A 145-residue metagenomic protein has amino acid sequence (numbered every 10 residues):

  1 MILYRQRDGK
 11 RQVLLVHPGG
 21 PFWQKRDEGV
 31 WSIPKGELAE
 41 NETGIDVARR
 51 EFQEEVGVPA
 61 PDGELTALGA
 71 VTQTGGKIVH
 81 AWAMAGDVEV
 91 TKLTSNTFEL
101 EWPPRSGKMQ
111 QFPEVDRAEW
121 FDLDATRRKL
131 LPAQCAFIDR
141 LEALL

Functional and structural regions predicted by a protein language model:
M1-I33, W82: N-terminal strand-loop-strand
R7-K10, G20-W23, A39-E40, G75-G76 (+1 more regions): Short, charged/polar surface micro-motifs in flexible loops or helix N-caps
K25, N41, K129: Residues that scaffold the ATP/ADP-binding catalytic core of kinase and kinase-like folds
I33-L68, D122: The catalytic Nudix box helix
A70-G107, E119, L141: Active-site-adjacent beta-strand/loop module that shapes the phosphate/pyrophosphate-binding cleft
Q110-D116: Non-DNA-binding regulatory cores of transcription-related proteins, predominantly C-terminal effector-binding
E119, L123-L145: Charged phosphate-binding loop/patch that engages nucleotide di/tri-phosphates or the phosphate backbone of nucleic
